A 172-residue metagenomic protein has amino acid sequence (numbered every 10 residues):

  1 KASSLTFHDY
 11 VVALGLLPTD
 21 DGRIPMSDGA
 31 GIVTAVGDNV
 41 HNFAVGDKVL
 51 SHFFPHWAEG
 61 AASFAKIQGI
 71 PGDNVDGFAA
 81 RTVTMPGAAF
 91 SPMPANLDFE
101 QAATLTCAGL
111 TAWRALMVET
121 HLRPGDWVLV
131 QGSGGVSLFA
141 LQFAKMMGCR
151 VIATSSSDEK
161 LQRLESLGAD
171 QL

Functional and structural regions predicted by a protein language model:
K1-S4, A13-A58, G72-G77, P94-N96 (+1 more regions): Glycine-rich beta-strand-centered segment in the early N-terminal region that forms part of a ligand/cofactor-binding
H56-K66: Short, Lys/Arg- and Gly-enriched loop/turn segments at beta-strand edges
Q68-T82, C149: Short peripheral tails and domain-boundary helices/loops at the edges of structured domains
T84-P92: Structured surface patches comprising rigid loops and adjacent beta-strands/short helices at the edges of well-ordered
A95-L172: Mid-domain Rossmann-like dinucleotide-binding core that forms the NAD(H)/NADP(H) cofactor-binding site
